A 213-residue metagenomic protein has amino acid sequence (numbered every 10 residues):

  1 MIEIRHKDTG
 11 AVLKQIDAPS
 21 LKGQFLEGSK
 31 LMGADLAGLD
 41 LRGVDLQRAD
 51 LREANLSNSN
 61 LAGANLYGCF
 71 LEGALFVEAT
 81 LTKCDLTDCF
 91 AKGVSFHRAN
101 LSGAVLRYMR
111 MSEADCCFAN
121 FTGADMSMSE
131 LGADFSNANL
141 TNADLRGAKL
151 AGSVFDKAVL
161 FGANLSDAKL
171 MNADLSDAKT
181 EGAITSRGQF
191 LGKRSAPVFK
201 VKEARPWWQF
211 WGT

Functional and structural regions predicted by a protein language model:
I2-H6: A short beta-strand micro-motif
D8-T213: Tandem repeat scaffolds
